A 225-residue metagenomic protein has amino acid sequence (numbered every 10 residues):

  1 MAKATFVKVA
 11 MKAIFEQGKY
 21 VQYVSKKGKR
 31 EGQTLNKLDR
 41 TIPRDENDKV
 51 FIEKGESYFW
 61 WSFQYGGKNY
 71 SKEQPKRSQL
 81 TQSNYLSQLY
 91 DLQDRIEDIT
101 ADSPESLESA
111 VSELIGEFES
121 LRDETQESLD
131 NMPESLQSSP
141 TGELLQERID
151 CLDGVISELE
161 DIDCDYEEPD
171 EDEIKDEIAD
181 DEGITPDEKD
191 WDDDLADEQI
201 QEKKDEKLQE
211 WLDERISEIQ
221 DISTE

Functional and structural regions predicted by a protein language model:
A2-E225: Feature detects long, helix-prone N-terminal segments enriched in hydrophobes
